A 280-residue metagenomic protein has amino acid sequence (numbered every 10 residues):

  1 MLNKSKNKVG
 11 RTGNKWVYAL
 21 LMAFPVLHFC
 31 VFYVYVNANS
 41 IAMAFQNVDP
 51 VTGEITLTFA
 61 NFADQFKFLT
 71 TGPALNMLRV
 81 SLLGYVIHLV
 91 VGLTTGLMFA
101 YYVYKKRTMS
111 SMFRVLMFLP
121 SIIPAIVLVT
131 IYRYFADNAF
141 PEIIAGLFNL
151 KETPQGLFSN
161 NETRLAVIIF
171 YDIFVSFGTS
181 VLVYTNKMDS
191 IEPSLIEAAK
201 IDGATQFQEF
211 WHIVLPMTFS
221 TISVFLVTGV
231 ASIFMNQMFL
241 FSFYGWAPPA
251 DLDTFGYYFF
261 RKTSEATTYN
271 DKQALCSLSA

Functional and structural regions predicted by a protein language model:
M1-S5: N-terminal Lys/Arg-rich, disordered targeting/topogenic segments
V9-A280: A structural signal for multi-pass alpha-helical bundles of membrane permease subunits that mediate small-molecule
